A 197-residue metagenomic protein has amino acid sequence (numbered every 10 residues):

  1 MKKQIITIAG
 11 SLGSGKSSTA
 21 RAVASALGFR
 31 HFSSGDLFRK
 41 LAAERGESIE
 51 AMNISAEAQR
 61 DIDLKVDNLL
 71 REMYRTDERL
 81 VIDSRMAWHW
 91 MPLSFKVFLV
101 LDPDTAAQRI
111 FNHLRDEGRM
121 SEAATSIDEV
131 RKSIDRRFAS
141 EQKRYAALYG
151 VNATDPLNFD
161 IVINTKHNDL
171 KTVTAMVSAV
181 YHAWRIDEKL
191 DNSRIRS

Functional and structural regions predicted by a protein language model:
K2-I5: Pre-Walker A (Motif I) flank of P-loop NTPase domains
I8: Hydrophobic anchor at the beta1->P-loop junction of P-loop NTPases
S11: P-loop (Walker A) phosphate-binding loop of NTP-binding proteins
S14: ATP-binding Walker
S17: Walker A/P-loop
S34-M91, T105-A107, F111-E122, D128 (+2 more regions): ATP-dependent small-molecule kinase phosphotransfer cores that center on conserved nucleotide phosphate-binding segments
S121-V173: Small-molecule kinase domains that catalyze NTP-dependent phosphoryl transfer to phosphate-bearing small molecules
